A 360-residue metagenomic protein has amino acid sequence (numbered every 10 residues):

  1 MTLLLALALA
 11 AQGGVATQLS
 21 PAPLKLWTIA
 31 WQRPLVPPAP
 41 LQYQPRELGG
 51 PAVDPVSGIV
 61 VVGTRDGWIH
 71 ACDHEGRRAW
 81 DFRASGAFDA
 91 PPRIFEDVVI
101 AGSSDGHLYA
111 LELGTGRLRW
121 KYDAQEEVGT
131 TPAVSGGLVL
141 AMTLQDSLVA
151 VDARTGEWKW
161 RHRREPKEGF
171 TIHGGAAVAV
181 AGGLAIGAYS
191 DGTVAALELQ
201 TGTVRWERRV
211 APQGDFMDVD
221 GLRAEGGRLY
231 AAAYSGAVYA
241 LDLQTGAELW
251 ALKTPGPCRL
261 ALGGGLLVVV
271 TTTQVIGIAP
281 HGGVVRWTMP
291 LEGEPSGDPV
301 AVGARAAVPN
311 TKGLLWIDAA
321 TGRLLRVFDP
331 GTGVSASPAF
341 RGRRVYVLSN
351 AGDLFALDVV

Functional and structural regions predicted by a protein language model:
M1-A6: Sec-dependent signal peptide recognition, specifically the positively charged N-region followed immediately by
G14, A22-V53, A79-F95, L118-G136 (+7 more regions): Extracytoplasmic beta-rich repeat domains
G67, D105-H107, D146, G192 (+4 more regions): Short coil/turn segments within WD40 beta-propeller repeats
H70, Y109, V149, A195 (+4 more regions): WD40 beta-propeller blade core
D73-R77, E112-T115, D152-G156, E198-G202 (+4 more regions): Short loop/turn segments that connect beta-strands within beta-propeller blades
P330-V360: Blade-level signature of beta-propeller repeat domains, shared across WD40, Kelch, NHL, RCC1 and BNR/Asp-box propellers
